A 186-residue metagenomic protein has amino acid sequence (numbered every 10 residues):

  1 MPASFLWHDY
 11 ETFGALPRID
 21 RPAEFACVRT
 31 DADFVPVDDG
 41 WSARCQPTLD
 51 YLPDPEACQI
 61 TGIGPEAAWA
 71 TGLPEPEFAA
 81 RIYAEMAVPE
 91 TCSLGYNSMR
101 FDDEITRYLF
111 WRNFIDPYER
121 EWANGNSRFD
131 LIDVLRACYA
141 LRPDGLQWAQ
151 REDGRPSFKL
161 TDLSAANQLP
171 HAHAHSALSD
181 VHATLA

Functional and structural regions predicted by a protein language model:
A3, I19-F25, R29-I63, M86-A186: Metal-dependent phosphoesterase core characteristic of DEDDh/y 3'-5' exonuclease domains
W7-D9: Short hydrophobic beta-strand that contains or immediately precedes a catalytic carboxylate
E11-R18: Short acidic, Gly/Ser-rich segments with clustered Asp/Glu that frequently serve as metal-coordination loops in enzyme
T61-F78: Metal-dependent phosphoesterase signature
E75-P89: Short, basic/hydrophobic alpha-helical segments
